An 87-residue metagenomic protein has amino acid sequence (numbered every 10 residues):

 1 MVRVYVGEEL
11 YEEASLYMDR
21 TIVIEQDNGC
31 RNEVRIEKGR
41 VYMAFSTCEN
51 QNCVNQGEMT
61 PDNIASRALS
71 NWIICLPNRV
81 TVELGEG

Functional and structural regions predicted by a protein language model:
V2-V6, E25: A short beta-strand micro-motif
Y5-L16: Transition segment at domain starts
E13, R31-E33, W72: Short, surface-exposed charged micro-motifs
L16-V23, N71: Short, hydrophobic/aromatic-rich segments at coil-to-beta transitions
I24, Y42-A44, V82: Short hydrophobic/aromatic-rich beta-strand segments that constitute the beta-sheet cores of beta-sandwich/beta-barrel
N32, I36-N50, N78: Glycine- and acidic-residue-biased ligand/ion/polar-headgroup-sensing regions
C48-W72: An anionic, turn-rich surface loop/hairpin at beta-sheet edges that serves as a generic interaction/coordination patch
S66-G87: C-terminal partner/receptor-binding element of secreted or periplasmic proteins
